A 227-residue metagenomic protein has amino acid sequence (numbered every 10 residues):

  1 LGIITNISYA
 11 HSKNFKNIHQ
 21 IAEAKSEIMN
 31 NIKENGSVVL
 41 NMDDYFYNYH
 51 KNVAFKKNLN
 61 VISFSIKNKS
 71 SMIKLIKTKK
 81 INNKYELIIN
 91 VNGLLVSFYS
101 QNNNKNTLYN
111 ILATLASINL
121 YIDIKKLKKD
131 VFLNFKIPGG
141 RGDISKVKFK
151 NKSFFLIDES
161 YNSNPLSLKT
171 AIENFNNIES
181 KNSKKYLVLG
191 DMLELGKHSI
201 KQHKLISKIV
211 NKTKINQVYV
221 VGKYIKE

Functional and structural regions predicted by a protein language model:
L1-F154, S180-S183, K208-Q217, I225-E227: Acidic, Mg2+-coordinating active-site environments of NTP-dependent enzymes
P138-G140, S160-E227: Active-site beta-alpha connecting loops in nucleotide-dependent enzymes
L156-D158: Short hydrophobic beta-strand that contains or immediately precedes a catalytic carboxylate
